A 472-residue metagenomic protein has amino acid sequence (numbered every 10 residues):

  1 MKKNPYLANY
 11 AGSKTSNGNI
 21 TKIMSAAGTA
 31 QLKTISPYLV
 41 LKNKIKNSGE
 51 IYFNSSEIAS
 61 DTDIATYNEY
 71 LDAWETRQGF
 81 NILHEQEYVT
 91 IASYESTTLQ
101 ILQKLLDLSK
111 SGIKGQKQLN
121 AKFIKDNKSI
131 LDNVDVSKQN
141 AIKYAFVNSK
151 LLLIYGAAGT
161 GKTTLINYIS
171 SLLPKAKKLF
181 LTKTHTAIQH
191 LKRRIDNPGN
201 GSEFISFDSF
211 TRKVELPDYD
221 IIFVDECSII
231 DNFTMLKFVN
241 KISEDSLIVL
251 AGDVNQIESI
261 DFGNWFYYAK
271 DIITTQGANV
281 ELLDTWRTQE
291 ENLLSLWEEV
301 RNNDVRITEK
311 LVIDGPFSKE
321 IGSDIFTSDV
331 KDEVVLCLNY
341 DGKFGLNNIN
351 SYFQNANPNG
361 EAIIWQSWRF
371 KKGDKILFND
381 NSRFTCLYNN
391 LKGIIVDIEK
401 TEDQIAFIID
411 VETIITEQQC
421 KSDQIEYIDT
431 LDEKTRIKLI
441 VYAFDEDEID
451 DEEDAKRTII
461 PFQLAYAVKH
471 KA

Functional and structural regions predicted by a protein language model:
M1-G115: N-terminal accessory nucleic-acid engagement/regulatory domains that precede and modulate ATP-driven motor cores
Q86-A92, S318, F407-V411: Generic recognition of long tandem-repeat/solenoid scaffolds
G115-S129: Conserved adenine-nucleotide phosphate-binding loops and their immediately adjacent elements
I130-N148: Pre-Walker A adenine-sensing motif
Y144-V147, L151-V312: ASCE P-loop NTPase helicase motor core
Y155-R193, A251, T308-S351, I363-R369 (+3 more regions): Conserved RecA-like ASCE P-loop NTPase motor core of nucleic-acid helicases/translocases
T160, G199-I205, L216-D218, T275-G277 (+3 more regions): Core RecA-like ATPase module of SF1/SF2 helicases and allied nucleic-acid translocases
